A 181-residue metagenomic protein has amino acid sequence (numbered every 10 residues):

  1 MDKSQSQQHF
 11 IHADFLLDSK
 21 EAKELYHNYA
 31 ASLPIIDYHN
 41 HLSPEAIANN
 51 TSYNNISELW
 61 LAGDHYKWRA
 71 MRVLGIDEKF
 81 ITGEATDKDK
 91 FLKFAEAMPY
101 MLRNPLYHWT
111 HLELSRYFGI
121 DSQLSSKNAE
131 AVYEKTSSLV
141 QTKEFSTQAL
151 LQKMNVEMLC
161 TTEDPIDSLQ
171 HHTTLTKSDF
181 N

Functional and structural regions predicted by a protein language model:
D2-N181: Metal-cofactor-binding active-site regions of metalloenzymes
